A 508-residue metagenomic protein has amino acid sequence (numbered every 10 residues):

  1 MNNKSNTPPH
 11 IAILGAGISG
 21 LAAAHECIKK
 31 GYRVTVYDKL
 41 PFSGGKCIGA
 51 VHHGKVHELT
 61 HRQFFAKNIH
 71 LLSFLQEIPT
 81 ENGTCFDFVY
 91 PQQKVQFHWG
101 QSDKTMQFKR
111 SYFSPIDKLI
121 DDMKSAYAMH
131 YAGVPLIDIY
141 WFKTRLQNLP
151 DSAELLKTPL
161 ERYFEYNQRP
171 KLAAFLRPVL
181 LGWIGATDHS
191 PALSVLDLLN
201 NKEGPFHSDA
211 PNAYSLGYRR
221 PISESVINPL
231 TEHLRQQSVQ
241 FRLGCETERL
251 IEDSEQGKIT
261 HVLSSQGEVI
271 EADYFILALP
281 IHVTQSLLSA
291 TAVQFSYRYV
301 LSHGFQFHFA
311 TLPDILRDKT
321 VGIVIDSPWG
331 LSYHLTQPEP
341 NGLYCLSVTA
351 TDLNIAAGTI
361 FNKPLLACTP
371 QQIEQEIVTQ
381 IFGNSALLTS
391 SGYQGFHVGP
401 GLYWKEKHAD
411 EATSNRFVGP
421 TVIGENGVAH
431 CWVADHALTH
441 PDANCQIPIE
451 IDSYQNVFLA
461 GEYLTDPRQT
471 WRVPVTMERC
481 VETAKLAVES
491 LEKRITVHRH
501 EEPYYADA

Functional and structural regions predicted by a protein language model:
M1-I11, K29-K30, A506-A508: Extreme N-terminal leader/targeting segments of oxidoreductases
P9-V36: N-terminal Rossmann-like FAD-binding beta1-loop-alpha1 element of flavoenzymes
S19, F42, H282: Conserved Rossmann-like nucleotide-cofactor binding loop
I28-V51: Glycine-rich FAD pyrophosphate-binding loop
K30, C245-P364, Q380, E501: Mid-domain catalytic core of redox enzymes that form a hydrophobic substrate pocket/lid adjacent to a catalytic redox
G54-D138: Dinucleotide-binding Rossmann-like beta1-alpha1 core, especially the glycine-rich loop that anchors the ADP
Y140-R249, D253: Active-site/ligand-binding neighborhood in enzyme catalytic cores
P328-A508: Conserved flavin/dinucleotide-binding core of flavoenzymes
